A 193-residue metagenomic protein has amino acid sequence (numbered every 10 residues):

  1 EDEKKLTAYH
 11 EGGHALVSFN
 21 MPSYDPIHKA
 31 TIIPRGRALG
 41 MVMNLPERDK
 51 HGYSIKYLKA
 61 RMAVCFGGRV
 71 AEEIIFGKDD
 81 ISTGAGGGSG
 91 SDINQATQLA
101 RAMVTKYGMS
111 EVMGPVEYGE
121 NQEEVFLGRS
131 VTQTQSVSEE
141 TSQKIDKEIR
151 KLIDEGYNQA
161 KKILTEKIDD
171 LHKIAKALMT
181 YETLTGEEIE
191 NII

Functional and structural regions predicted by a protein language model:
E1: P-loop NTPase nucleotide-binding/switch module
K4-Y9, A15-I193: Soluble catalytic regions of large protease machineries
